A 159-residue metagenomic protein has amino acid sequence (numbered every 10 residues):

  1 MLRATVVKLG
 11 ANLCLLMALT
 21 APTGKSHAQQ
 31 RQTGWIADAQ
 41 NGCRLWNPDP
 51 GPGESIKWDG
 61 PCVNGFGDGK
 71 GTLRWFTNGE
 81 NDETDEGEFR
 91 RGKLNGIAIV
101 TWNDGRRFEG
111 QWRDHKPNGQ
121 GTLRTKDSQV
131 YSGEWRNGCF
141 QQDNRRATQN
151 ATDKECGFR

Functional and structural regions predicted by a protein language model:
M1-L13: Bacterial N-terminal signal peptides that target proteins for export
M17-K25: C-terminal segment of classical bacterial N-terminal signal peptides
G24-R159: Glycine/tyrosine- and acidic-biased, solvent-exposed loop/turn segments at the edges of beta-strands
